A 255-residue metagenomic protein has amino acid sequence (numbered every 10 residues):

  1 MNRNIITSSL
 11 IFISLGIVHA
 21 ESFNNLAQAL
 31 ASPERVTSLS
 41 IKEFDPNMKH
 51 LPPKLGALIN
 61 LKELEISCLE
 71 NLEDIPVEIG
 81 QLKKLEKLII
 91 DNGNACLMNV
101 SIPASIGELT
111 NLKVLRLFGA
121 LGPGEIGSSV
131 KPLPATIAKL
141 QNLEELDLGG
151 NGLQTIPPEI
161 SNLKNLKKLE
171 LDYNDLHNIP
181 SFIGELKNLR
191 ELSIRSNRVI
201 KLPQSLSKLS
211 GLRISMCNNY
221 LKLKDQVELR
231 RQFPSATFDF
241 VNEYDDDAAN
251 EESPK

Functional and structural regions predicted by a protein language model:
I5-S14: Sec-dependent N-terminal signal peptides
V18-S22: Boundary at the C-terminal end of the N-terminal hydrophobic targeting segment
A27, L51-P53, I75-V77, N99-A104 (+6 more regions): The feature encodes a structural signal of leucine-rich repeats
S32-N71, E86-M98, L117-K131: LRR N-terminal entry segment and analogous cap-like coil->beta motifs
P33, A57-L61, L69, Q81-L85 (+6 more regions): Leucine-rich repeat
T37-K42, L64-I66, L85-D91, L112-F118 (+5 more regions): Conserved hydrophobic beta-strand positions in leucine-rich repeat
R195, I200-K255: Leucine-rich solenoid repeat scaffolds
